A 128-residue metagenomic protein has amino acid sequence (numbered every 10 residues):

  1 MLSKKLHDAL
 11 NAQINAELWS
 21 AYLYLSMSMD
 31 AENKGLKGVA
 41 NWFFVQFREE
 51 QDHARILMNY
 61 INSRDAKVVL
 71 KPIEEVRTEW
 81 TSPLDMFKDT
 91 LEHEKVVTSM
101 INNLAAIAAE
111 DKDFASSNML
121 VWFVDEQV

Functional and structural regions predicted by a protein language model:
M1-V128: Iron-associated oxidoreductase/ferritin-like identity signal
